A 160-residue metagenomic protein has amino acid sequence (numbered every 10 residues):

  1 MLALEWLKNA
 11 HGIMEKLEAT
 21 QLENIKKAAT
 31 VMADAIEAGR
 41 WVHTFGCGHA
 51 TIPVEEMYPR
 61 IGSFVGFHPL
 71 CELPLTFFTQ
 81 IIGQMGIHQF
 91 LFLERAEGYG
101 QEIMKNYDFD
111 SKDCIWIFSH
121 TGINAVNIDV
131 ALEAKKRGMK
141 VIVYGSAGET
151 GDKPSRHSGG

Functional and structural regions predicted by a protein language model:
M1-A19: Generic N-terminal amphipathic, Lys/Arg-enriched alpha-helix
M14-N24, I115-N124: Short, glycine-rich nucleotide/cofactor-binding loops
T20-E37, I103: A short, well-structured juxtamembrane/interface segment
A38-G39, K112: Short glycine-dipeptide loop
W41-G46: Short glycine-rich phosphate-binding loop at a beta-alpha junction
C47, T51-G160: Glycine-rich phosphate-binding loops that contact phosphosugars or nucleotide phosphates
